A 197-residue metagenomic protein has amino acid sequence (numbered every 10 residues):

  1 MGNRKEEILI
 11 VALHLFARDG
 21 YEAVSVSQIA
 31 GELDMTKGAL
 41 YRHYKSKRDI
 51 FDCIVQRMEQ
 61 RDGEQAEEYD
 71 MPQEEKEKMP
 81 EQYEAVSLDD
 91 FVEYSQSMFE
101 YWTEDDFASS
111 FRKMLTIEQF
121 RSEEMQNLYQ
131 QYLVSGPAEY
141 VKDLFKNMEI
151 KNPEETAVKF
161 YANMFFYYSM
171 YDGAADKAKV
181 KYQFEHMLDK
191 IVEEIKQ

Functional and structural regions predicted by a protein language model:
M1-R4: Short, Lys/Arg-enriched anionic-surface-contact patches
E7, V11, L15-R57: Helix-turn-helix
L9, V55, E59, Q126-A138: Amphipathic, non-transmembrane alpha-helical scaffold segments
Y21, Y44, M114-S122, Y132-S135: Short helix-capping/turn signature of helix-turn-helix
C53, A66-D105, P153-F160: Hydrophobic alpha-helical connector segments
D70, M187-Q197: N-terminal hydrophobic signal/anchor transmembrane helix of membrane proteins
E81-Q82, Q96-T103, R112-R121, K190-E194: Helix-loop "lid/cap" segments that line or gate small-molecule binding pockets
R112, N127-Q131, S135, L144-I191: Hydrophobic/aromatic-rich alpha-helical bundle segments in the mid-to-C-terminal region
